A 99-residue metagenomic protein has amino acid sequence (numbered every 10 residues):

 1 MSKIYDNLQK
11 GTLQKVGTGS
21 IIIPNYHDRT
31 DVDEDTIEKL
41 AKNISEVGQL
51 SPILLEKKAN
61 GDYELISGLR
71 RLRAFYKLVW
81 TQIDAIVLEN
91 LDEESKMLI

Functional and structural regions predicted by a protein language model:
M1-L88: Short, charged/polar connector segments at secondary-structure boundaries
N90-I99: Short, intrinsically disordered, charge-balanced linker/junction segments flanking boundaries in proteins
